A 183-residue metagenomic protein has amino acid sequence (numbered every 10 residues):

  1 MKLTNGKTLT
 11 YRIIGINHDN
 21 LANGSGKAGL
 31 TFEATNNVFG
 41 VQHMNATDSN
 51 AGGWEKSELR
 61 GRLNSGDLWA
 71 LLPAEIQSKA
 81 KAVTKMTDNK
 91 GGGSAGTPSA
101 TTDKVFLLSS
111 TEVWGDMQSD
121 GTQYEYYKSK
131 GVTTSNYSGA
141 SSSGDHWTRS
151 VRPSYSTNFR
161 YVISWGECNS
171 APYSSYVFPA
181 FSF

Functional and structural regions predicted by a protein language model:
M1-F183: Collagenous Gly-X-Y triple-helix signature in extracellular proteins
